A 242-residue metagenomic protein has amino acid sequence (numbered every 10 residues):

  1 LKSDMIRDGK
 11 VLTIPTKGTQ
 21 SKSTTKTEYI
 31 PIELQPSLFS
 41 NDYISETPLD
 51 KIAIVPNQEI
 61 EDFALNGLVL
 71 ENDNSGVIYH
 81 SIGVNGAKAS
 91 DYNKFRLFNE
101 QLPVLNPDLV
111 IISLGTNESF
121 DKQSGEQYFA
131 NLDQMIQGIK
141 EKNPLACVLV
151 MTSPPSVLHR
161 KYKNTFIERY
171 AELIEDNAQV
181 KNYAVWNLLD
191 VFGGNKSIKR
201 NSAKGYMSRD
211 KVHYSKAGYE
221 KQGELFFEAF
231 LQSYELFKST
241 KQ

Functional and structural regions predicted by a protein language model:
L1-A130, H213: Conserved SGNH/GDSL esterase-like catalytic core that processes O-acyl groups on lipids and polysaccharides
P15, G83, T152, L189-F192: Residues at the C-termini of beta-strands that transition into short coil/loop
L38-S40, R96, Q134, R169-A171 (+1 more regions): Residue-level detector of functional hotspots within protein domains
L97, N131-M135, L225: Well-ordered alpha-helical segments embedded in enzymatic catalytic cores
E100-Q101, G138, A229: A generic secondary-structure signal
N106-S119, E126-K142, C147-D190, Y219: Conserved N-terminal glycine/acidic-rich loop preference
P155-Q242: Catalytic His-Asp segment of secreted/periplasmic serine-dependent ester chemistry enzymes
